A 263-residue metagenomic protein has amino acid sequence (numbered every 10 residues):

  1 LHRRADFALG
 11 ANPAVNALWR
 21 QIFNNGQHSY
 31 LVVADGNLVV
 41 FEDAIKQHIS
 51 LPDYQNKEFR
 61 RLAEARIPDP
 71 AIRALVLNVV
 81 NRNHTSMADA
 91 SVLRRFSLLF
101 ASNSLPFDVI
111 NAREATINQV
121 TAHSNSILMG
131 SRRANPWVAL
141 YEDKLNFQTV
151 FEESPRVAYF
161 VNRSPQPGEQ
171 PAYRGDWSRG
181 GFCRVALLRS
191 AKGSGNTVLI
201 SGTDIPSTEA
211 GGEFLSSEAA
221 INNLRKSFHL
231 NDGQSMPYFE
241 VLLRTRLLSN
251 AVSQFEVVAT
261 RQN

Functional and structural regions predicted by a protein language model:
R3-N263: Solvent-exposed alpha-helical segments and adjacent loops that form catalytic or protein-interaction surfaces
